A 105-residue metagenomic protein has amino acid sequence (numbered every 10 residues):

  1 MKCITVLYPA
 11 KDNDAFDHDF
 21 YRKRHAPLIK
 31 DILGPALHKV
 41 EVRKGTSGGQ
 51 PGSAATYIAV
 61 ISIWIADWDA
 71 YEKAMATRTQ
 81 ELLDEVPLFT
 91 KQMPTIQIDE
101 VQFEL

Functional and structural regions predicted by a protein language model:
M1-L105: Macromolecular interaction modules
